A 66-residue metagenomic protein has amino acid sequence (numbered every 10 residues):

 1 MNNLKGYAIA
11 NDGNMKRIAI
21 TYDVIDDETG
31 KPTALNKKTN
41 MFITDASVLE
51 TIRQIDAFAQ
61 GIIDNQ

Functional and structural regions predicted by a protein language model:
M1-T29: Short, charged/polar N-terminal "headpieces" of proteins
N2-G6, K31-Q66: Acidic, low-complexity intrinsically disordered segments
